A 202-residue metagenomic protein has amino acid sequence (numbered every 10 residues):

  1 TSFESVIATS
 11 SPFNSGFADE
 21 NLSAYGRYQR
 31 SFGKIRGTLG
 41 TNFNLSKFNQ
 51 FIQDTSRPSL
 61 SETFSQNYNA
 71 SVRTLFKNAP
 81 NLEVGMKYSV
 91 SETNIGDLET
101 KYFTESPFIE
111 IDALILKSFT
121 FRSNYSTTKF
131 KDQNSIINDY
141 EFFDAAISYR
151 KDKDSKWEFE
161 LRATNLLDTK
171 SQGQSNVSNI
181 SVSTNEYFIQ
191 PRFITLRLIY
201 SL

Functional and structural regions predicted by a protein language model:
T1-L202: Exposed, low-structure sequence patches enriched in small/polar residues
